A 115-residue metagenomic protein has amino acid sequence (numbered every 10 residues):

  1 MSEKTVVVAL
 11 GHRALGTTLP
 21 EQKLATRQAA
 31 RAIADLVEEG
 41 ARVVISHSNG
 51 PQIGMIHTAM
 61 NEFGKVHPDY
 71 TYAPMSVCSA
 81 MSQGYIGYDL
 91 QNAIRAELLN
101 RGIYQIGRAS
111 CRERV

Functional and structural regions predicted by a protein language model:
M1-K4, D35, I106-V115: Polar low-complexity intrinsically disordered regions
M1-P51, M55-K65, P74: N-terminal glycine-/serine-/threonine-rich phosphate-binding loop
F63-R114: Ligand-binding beta-strand-loop-alpha-helix segment within the catalytic cores of soluble metabolic enzymes
